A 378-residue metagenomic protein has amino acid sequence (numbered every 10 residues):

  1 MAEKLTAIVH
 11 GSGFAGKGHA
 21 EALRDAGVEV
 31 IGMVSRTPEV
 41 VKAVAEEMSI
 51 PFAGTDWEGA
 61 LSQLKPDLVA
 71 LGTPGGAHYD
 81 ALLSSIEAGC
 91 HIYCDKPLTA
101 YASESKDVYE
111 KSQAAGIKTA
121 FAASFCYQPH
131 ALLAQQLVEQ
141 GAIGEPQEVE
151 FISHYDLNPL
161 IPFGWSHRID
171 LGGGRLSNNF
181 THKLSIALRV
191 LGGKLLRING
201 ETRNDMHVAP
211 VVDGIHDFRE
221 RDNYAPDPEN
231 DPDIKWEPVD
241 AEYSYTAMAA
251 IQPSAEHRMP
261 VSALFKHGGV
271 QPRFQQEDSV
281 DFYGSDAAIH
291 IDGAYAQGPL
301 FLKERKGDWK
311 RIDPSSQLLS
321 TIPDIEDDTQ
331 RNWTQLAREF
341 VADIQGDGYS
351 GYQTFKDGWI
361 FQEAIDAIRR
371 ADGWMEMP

Functional and structural regions predicted by a protein language model:
M1-K4, R24, L68-L71, I117 (+4 more regions): C-terminal helix-rich "cap/oligomerization" subdomain common to oxidoreductases
M1-M48: N-terminal Rossmann-like dinucleotide-binding module
M48-K111: Beta-loop-alpha module in the N-terminal Rossmann-like domain of NAD(P)-dependent dehydrogenases, especially those
G54, C94, T119-F121, I291: Hydrophobic residues in well-ordered beta-strands that form the structural core
D107-S124, G144-F151: Rossmann-fold dehydrogenase core element
F125-P238: Predominantly a Rossmann-like dinucleotide-binding segment in NAD(P)-dependent oxidoreductases
N223, K235-S244, A249-Q335, G351: NAD(P)-dinucleotide binding in Rossmann-like oxidoreductases
